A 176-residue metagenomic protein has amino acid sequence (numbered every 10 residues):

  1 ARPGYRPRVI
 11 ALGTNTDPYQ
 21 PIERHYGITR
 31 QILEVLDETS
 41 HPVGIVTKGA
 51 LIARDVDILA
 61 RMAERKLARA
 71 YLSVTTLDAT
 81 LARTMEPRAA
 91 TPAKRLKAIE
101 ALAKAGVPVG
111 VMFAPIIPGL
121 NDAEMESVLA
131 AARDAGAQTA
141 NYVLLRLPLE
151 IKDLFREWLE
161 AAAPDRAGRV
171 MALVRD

Functional and structural regions predicted by a protein language model:
R2-V174: Conserved AdoMet/S-adenosylmethionine-binding subsite of the radical SAM
